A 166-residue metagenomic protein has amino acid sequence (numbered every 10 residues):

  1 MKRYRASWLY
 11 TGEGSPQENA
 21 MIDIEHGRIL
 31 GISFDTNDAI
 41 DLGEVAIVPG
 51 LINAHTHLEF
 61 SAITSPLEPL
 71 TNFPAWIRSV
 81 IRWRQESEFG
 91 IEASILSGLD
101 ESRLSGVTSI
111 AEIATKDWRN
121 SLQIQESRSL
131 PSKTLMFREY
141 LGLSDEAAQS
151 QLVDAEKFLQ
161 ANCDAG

Functional and structural regions predicted by a protein language model:
M1-R3, W8-V48: Histidine-rich, glycine-flanked metal-binding segment
P49-S61: Histidine-centered catalytic micro-motifs
S61-A93, L135-R138, G166: Active-site gating loops and adjacent loop-to-helix segments of metal-dependent hydrolytic enzymes
T108-S109: Short acidic/polar active-site loop segments enriched in Thr and Asp
I113-W118: Short beta->alpha connector loops
R119-G166: Metal-coordinating catalytic core of metallo-dependent amide/deamination hydrolases
